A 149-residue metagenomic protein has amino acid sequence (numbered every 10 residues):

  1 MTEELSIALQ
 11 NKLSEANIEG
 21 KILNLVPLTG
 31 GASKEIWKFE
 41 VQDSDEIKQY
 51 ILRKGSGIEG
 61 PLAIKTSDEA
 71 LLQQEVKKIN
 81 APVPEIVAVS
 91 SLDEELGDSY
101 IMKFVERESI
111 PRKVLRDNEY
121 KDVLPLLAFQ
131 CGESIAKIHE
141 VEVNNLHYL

Functional and structural regions predicted by a protein language model:
M1-K21: Juxta-kinase regulatory segment immediately upstream of eukaryotic protein kinase catalytic domains
V26-L149: ATP-binding pocket architecture of kinase catalytic cores
